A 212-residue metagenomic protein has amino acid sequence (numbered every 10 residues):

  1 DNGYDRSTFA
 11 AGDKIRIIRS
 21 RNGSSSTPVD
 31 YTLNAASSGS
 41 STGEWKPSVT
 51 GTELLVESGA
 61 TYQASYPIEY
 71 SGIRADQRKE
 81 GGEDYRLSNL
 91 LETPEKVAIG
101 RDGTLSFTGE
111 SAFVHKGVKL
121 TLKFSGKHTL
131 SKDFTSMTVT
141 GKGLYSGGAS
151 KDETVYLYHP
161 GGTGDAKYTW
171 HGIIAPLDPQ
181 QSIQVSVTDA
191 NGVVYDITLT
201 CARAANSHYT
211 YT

Functional and structural regions predicted by a protein language model:
D1-T212: Sec-type signal peptide cleavage vicinity
